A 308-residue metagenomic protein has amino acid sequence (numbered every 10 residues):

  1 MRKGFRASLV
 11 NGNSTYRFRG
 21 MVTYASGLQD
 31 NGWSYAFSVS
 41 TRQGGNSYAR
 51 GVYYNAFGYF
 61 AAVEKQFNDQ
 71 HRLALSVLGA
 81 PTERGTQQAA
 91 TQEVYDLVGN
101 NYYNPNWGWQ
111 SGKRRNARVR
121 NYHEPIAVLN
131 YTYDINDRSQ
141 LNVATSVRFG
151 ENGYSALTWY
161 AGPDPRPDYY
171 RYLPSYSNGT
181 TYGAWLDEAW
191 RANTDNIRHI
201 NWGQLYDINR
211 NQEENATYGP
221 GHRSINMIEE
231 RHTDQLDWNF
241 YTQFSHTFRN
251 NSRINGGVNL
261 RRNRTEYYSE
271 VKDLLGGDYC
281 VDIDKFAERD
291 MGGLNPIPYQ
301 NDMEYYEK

Functional and structural regions predicted by a protein language model:
R2-A25, E229-H232, R253-K308: Outer-membrane beta-barrel transmembrane domain signature of Gram-negative proteins, especially the mid-to-C-terminal
R2-G4, Q29-G32, D69-Q70, D134-Q140 (+1 more regions): Short loop/turn motifs that connect adjacent beta-strands in outer-membrane beta-barrel proteins
K3-A7, W33-F37, L73-L75, L141-T145 (+1 more regions): Transmembrane beta-strands of outer-membrane beta-barrel proteins
R6-S8, F60, V128, S146: Short aromatic/hydrophobic contact patches that present stacked aromatics for nucleic-acid/ligand binding
N13-G44, Y48-Q87, V119, I126-I135: Transmembrane beta-barrel wall of Gram-negative outer-membrane proteins
E64-Q66, R72-T132, G153-E229, M291-Y306: Acidic/polar loop-and-plug regions of large Gram-negative outer-membrane beta-barrel proteins
Y103-G108, L141-Y172, N255-D278, K285: Repeat-unit-sized solenoid/scaffold elements
K113-A156, R223-R261, E266-Y267, E304-K308: Outer-membrane beta-barrel transmembrane strands
